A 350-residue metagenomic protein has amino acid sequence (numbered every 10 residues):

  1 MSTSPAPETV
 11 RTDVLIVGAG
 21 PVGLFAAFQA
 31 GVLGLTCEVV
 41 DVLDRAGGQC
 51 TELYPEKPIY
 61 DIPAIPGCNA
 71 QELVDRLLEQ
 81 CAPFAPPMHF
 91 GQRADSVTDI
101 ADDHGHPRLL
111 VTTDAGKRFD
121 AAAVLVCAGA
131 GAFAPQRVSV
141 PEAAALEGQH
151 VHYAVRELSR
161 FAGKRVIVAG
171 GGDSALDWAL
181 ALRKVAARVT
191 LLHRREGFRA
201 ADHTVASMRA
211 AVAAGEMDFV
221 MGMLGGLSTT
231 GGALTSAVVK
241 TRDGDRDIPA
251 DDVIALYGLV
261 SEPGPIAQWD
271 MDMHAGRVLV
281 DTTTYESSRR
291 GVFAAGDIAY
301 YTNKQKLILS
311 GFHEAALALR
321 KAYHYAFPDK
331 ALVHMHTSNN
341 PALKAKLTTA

Functional and structural regions predicted by a protein language model:
M1-V17, V32-L33, E38, R45 (+6 more regions): FAD-binding core/adjacent interface of flavoenzyme oxidoreductases
V10, L78-T113, R118-A121, R183-T282 (+1 more regions): A Rossmann-like FAD-binding core segment of flavoenzymes
G18-V22, G170-G172: Glycine-rich Rossmann-fold phosphate-binding loop(s) that bind the pyrophosphate of adenine dinucleotide cofactors
G31-E52, V189-A200: Glycine-rich FAD pyrophosphate-binding loop
D44-C68, A201-S207: Conserved N-terminal glycine-rich FAD pyrophosphate-binding loop of Rossmann-like flavoproteins
S139-R160, L256-L309, L317: FAD-site-proximal beta/loop scaffold in flavoenzymes
A162-V185: Rossmann-like NAD(P)H-binding beta-loop-alpha module
L176-W178, I298-A342: A conserved FAD-binding loop/helix module that cradles the flavin
